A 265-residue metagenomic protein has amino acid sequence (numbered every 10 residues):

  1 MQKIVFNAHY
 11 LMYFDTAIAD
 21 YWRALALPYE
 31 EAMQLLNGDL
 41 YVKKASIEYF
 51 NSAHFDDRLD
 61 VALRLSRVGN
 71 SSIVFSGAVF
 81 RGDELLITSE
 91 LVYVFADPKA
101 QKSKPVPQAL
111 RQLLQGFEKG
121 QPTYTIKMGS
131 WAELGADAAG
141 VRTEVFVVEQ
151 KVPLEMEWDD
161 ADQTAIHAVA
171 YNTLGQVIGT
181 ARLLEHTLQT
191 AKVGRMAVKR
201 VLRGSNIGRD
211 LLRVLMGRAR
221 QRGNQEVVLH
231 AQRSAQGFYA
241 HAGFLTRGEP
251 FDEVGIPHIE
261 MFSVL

Functional and structural regions predicted by a protein language model:
M1-K44, P98-G120: Hot-dog-fold acyl-thioester-processing enzymes
K3, D252-L265: C-terminal "cap" of GNAT-fold acetyltransferases
F14, P122-M156, D162, H167 (+1 more regions): Short amphipathic alpha-helix that is part of the acyltransferase structural core
Y49, H54-R58, S66-Q121, Q176 (+2 more regions): HotDog/MaoC-like acyl-thioester-processing domains
E90, V169, Q176-L184, Q189-A197: Conserved beta-strand in the GNAT
V94-D97, M196-R203: A short, internal acetyl-CoA/4′-phosphopantetheine-binding micro-motif in the GNAT/acyltransferase core
V198, G204-G217: Conserved acetyl-CoA-binding loop-helix of GNAT-fold acetyltransferases
L212, G217-Q232: Conserved GNAT acetyl-CoA-binding A-motif
